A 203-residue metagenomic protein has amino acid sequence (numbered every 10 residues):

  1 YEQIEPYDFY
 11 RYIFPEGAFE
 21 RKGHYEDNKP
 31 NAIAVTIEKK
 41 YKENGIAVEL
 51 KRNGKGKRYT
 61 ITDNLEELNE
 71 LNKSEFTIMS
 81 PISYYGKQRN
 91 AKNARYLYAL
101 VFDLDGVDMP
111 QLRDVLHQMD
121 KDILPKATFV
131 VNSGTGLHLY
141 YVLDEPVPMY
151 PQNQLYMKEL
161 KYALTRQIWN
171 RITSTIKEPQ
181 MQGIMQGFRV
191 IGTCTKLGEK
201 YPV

Functional and structural regions predicted by a protein language model:
Y1-A99: DNA replication initiation on ssDNA origins
Y59-I61, Y140-Y141, G198-P202: Short, solvent-exposed polar/charged micro-motifs at secondary-structure junctions
S83-Y84, T135, G192-T195: Residues that form or immediately flank small-molecule/cofactor binding pockets and catalytic motifs
Q88-R113, V147-V203: DNA replication initiation modules
M109-I123: Short amphipathic alpha-helix segments
P125-V130: A short linear hydrophobic-aromatic micro-motif
V131-V142: Short, conserved phosphate-binding/catalytic loop or strand-edge motifs used in phosphoryl-/nucleotidyl-transfer
